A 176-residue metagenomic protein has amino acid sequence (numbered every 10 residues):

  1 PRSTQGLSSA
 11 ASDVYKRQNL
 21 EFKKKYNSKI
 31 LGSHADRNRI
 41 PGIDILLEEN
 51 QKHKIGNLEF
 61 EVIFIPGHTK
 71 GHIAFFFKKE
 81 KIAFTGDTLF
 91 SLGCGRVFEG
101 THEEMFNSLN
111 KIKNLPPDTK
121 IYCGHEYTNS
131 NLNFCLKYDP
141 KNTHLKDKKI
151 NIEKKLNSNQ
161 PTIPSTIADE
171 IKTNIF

Functional and structural regions predicted by a protein language model:
P1-Y15: Short, small-residue-biased leader/transition segments that mark boundaries at the very start of proteins
K16-K25, G42-I43: Metal-dependent catalytic neighborhoods of phosphoester/phosphodiester hydrolases
Y26-S28, T119: A short helix->loop->beta-strand "cap" motif at the edges of active sites that frequently abuts
S28-A35: Short internal beta-strands
I40-D139: Catalytic core of the metallo-beta-lactamase
N110-K120, N129-F176: Accessory terminal helices/loops
